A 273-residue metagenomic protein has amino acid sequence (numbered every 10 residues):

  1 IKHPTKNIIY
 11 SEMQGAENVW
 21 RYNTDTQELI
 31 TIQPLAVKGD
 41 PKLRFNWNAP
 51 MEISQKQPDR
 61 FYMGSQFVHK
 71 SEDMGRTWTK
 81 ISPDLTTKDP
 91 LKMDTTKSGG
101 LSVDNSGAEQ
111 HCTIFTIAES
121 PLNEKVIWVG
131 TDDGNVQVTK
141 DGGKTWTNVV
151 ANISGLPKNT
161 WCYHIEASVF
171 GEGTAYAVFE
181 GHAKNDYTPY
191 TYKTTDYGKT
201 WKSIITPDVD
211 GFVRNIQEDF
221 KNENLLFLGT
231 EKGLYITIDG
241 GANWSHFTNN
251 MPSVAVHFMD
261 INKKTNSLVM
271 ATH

Functional and structural regions predicted by a protein language model:
I1-H273: Beta-propeller blade termini and top-face loops
